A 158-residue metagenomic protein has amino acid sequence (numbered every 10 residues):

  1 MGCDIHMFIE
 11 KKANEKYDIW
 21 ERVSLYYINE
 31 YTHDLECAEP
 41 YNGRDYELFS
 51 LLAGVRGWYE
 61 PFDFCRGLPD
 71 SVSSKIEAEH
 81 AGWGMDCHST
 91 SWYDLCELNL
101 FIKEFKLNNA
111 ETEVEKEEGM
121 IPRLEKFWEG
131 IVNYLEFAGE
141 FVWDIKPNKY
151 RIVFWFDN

Functional and structural regions predicted by a protein language model:
M1-Y150, W155-N158: Acidic (Asp/Glu-rich) sequence patches and key acidic residues that form negatively charged surfaces used
